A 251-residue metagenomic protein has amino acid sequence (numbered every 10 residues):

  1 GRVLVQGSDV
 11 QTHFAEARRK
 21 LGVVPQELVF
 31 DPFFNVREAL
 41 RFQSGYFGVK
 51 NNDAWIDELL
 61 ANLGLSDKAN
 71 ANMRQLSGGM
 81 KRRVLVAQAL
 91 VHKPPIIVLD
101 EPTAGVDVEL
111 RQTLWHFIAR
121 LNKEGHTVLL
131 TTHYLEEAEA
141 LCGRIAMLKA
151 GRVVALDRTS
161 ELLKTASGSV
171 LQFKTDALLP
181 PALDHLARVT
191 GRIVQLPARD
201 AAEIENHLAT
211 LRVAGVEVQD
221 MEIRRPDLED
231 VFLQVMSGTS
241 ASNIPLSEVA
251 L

Functional and structural regions predicted by a protein language model:
G1-T12, E16-A17: Conserved ABC transporter NBD signature motif
R41, G45-K68: Conserved ABC ATPase "signature" region
N72-L76: Conserved ABC ATPase signature
K93: Conserved catalytic motifs of ABC-family nucleotide-binding domains
I97-D100: Catalytic Walker B motif of ABC-type/P-loop ATPase nucleotide-binding domains
W115-A198: ABC transporter nucleotide-binding domain
S167-G238, L251: Short, charged/small-residue-rich alpha-helical element at the C-terminal edge of ABC transporter nucleotide-binding
